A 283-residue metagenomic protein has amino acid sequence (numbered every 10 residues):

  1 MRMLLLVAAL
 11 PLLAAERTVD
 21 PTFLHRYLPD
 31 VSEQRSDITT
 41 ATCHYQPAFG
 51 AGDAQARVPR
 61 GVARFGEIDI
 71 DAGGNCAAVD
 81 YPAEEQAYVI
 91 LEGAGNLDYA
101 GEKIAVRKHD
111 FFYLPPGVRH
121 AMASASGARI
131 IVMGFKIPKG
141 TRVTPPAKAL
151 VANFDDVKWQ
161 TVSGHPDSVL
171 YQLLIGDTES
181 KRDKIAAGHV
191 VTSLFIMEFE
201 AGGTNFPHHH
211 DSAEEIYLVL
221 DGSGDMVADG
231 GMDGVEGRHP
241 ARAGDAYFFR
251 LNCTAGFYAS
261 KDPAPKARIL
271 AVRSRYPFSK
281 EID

Functional and structural regions predicted by a protein language model:
M3-L13: Sec-dependent N-terminal signal peptides
A15-R64, A77-A78, G127, F135 (+4 more regions): A short, N-terminal "cap"/entry segment at the start of jelly-roll beta-barrel domains of the cupin/DSBH fold
Y27-D30, G50-A51, D71-G74, E85-Q86 (+6 more regions): Polar/charged low-complexity regions in secreted precursors and cytosolic/nuclear IDRs
F65-D69, A87, K103, F111-Y113 (+5 more regions): Conserved hydrophobic/aromatic beta-strand scaffold that supports enzyme active sites
G73-N75, E102, G117-R119, G202-T204 (+2 more regions): Short beta-turn/strand-loop junction motif enriched in small, turn-promoting residues
N75-K108, H210, I216-A243: A short beta-strand-loop-beta hairpin characteristic of the jelly-roll/cupin
K103, R107-D110, P116-T141, R242-D245 (+1 more regions): Ligand-binding loop in jelly-roll beta-barrel domains
E179-K261, P265-R268: Structured core of small recognition/catalytic domains
